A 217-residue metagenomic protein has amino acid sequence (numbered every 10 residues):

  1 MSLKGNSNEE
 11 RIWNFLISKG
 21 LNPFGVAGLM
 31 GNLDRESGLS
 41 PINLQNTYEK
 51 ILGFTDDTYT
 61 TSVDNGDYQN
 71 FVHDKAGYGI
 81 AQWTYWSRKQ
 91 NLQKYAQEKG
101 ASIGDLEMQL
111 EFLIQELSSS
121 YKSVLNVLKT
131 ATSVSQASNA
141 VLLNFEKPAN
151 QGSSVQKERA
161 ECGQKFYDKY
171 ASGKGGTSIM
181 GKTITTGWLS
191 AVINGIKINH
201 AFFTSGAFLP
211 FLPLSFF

Functional and structural regions predicted by a protein language model:
M1-K4, G181-T183, F216: Short, intrinsically disordered N-terminal pre-domain segments
M1-L39: Export/targeting segments at the very N-terminus of extracytoplasmic proteins
S2-S7, R11, S37-K129: Peptidoglycan-targeting cell-wall enzymes and recognition modules
G25-L29, G79, Q109, A137: Residue-level detector of well-ordered alpha-helical segments, enriched for hydrophobic/aromatic packing positions
G31-E36, T84-W86, N144-F145: Active-site-proximal beta-strand/loop segments in catalytic clefts of secreted hydrolases
F54, A140, N144, S205-G206: Segments enriched in small hydrophobic residues
K89-W188, V192-I193: Non-catalytic cell-wall polysaccharide-engagement segments
I193-F217: N-terminal low-complexity segments that are often proline-rich with Ser/Thr-Pro
